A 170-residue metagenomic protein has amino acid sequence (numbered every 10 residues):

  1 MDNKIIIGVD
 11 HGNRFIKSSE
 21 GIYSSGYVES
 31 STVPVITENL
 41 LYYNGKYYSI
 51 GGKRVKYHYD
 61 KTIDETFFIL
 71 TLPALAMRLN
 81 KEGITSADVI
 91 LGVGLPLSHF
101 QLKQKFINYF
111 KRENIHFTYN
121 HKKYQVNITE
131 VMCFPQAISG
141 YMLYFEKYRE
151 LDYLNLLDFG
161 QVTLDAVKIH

Functional and structural regions predicted by a protein language model:
M1-L156: Nucleotide/phosphate-binding catalytic cleft detector across ATP-hydrolyzing and phosphate-transferring enzymes
D152-H170: Glycine-rich phosphate-binding loop of actin/hexokinase-like ATP-binding domains
